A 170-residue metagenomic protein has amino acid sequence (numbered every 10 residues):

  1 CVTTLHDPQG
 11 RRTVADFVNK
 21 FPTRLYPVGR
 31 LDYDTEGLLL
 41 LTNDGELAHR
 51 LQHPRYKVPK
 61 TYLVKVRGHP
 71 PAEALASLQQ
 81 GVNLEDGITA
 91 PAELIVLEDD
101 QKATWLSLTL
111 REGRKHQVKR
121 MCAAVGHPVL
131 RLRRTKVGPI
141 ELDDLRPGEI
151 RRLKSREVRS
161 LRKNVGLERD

Functional and structural regions predicted by a protein language model:
C1-D170: Basic, flexible Lys/Arg- and Gly-enriched helix-loop patches that mediate nucleic-acid binding at interfaces with rRNA
